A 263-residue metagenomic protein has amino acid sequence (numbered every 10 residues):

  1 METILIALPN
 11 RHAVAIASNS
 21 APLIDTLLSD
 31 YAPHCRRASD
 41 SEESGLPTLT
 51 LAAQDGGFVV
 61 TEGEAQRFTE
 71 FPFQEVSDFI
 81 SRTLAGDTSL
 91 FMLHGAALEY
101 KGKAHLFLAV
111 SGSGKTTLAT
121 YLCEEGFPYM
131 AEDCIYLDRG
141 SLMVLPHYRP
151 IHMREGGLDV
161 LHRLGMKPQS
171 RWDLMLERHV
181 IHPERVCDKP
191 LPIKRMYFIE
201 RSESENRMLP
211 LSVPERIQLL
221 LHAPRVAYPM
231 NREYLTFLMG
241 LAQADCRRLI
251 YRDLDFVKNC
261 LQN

Functional and structural regions predicted by a protein language model:
E2-L27, S44-L46, A96, Y100-K101 (+2 more regions): Glycine-rich, often acidic-flanked micro-motifs that create phosphate/phosphodiester-binding or positioning elements
S29-P33: N-terminal "assembly arms/tails" that initiate or stabilize quaternary assembly in self-assembling proteins
H34, A38, V160: Acidic-aromatic/histidine active-site loop/patch
S39-R82, L254, Q262-N263: Charged, amphipathic alpha-helical linker segments immediately N-terminal to NTP-binding catalytic cores
T83-G86, H182-E184: Short, P/G- and charge-enriched loop/turn segments at secondary-structure junctions
A85-Y100: Pre-Walker A adenine-sensing motif
K115: Conserved lysine of the Walker
L118-A119: Post-Walker A alpha-helix
